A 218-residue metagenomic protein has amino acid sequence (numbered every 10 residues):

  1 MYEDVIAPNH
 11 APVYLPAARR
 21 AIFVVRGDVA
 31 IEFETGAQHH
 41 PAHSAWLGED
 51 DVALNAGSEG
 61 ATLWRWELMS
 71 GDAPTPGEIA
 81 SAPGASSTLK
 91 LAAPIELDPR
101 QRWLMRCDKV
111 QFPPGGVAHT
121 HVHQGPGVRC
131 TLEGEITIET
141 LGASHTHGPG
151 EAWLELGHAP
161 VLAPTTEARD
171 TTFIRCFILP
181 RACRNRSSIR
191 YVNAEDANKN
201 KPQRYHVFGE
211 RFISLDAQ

Functional and structural regions predicted by a protein language model:
M1-R20, V25, G84-G116, C176 (+1 more regions): A short glycine-rich, His/Asp/Glu-containing loop-to-beta-strand
I6-P8, A30-A53, F112, T140-P160: Short acidic-glycine-tyrosine-enriched beta hairpin
P12-P16, V117-H123, P164-T166: Short histidine-centered beta-strand/loop micro-motifs that create catalytic or ligand/metal-coordination sites
P16-T35, Q124-A143: Glycine- and acidic-residue-biased ligand/ion/polar-headgroup-sensing regions
A17, H39, E49-S81, L156-R186: Ligand-binding loop in jelly-roll beta-barrel domains
R20, R102-D108, H123-P126, E133 (+4 more regions): Beta-strand-enriched cores of mature, soluble protein domains
A80-I95, A197-K199, H206-F212: Local beta-strand/beta-hairpin segments that build beta-sheet-rich folds
R184-Q218: Acidic/histidine-enriched, glycine/proline-rich intrinsically disordered or flexible terminal extensions
